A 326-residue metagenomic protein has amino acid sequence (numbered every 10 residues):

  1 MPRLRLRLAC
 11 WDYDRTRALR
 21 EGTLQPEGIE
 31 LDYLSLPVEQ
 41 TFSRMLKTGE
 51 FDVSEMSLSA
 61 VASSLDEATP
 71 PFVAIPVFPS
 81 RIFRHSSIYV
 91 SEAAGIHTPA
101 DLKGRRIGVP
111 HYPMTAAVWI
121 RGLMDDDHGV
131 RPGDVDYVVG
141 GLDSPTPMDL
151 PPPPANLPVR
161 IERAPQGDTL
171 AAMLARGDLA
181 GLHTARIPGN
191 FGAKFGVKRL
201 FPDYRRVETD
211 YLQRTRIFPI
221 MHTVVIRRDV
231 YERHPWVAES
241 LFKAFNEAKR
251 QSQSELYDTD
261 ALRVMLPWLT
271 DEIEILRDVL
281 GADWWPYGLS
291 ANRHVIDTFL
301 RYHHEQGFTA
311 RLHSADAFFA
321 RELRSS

Functional and structural regions predicted by a protein language model:
M1-R7, I96-R106, V279-G281, E305: Immediate post-signal peptide segment of exported/extracytoplasmic ligand-binding proteins
L6-A9, P26-G28: Terminal, non-catalytic protein-protein interaction segments that mediate quaternary/complex assembly
D14-G133, Y137-T146: Short, glycine-/small- and polar/acidic-enriched structural segments that line small-molecule recognition paths
Y33-R44, H97, V135-A175, S314-S325: Short helix-initiation/N-cap motifs at beta->coil->alpha
M148-Y257: Pocket-lining segment of extracytoplasmic ligand-binding domains
V225, Y231-E305: Secondary-structure end/capping motifs
V295-S326: Short hairpin/turn module used for nucleic-acid contact or packing/dimerization
